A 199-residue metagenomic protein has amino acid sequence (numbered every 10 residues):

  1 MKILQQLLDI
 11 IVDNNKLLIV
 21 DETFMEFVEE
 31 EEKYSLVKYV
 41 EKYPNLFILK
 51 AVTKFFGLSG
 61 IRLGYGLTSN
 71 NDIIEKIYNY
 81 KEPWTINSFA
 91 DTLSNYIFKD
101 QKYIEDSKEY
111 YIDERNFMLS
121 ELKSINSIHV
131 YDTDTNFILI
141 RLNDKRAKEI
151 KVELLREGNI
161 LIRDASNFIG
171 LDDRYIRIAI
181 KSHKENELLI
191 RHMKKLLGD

Functional and structural regions predicted by a protein language model:
M1-L18, E22-F56: Active-site pre-lysine segment of PLP-dependent enzymes
K2, R156-E157, I169-D199: PLP-dependent enzyme catalytic core of the Aspartate aminotransferase-like
L18, V130, L161-I162: Hydrophobic beta-strand scaffold residues
N45-S124, I128-Y131: PLP-dependent aminotransferase class I/II
R62, D134-N136, D172-I176: Short amphipathic alpha-helical segments
S69, K99, N143, K181-H183: Residue-level recognition of strand-loop junctions within catalytic nucleotide-signaling folds
Y111-I112, I125-G158, I180: Conserved PLP-binding catalytic core of the aspartate aminotransferase-like
